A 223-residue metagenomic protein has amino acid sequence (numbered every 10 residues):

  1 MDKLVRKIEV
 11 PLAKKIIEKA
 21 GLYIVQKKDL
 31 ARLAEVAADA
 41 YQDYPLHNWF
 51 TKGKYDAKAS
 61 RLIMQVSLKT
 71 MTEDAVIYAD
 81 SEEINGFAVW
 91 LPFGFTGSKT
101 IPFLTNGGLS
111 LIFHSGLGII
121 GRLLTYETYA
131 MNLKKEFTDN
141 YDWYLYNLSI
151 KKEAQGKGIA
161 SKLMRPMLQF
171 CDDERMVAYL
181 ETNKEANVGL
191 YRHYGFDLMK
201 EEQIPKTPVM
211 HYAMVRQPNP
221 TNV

Functional and structural regions predicted by a protein language model:
G21-E35: A short beta-loop-alpha structural element at the N-terminal edge of CoA-dependent acyl/N-acetyltransferase catalytic
K54-V76: Active-site rim helix/loop that mediates acceptor-substrate recognition in acyltransferases
E73-W90: Conserved beta-hairpin
F87-S149, P205: Conserved acyl-donor/pantetheine-binding loop and adjacent beta-alpha core of acyl/acetyltransferases and related
Y141-W143, F170-N183: Conserved GNAT acetyl-CoA-binding A-motif
N147-I150, G156-Q169: Conserved acetyl-CoA-binding loop-helix of GNAT-fold acetyltransferases
S161, D173-R175, K184-E201: Conserved active-site alpha-helix within GNAT-family acetyltransferase domains
M176, L180-E185, I204-V223: C-terminal "cap" of GNAT-fold acetyltransferases
